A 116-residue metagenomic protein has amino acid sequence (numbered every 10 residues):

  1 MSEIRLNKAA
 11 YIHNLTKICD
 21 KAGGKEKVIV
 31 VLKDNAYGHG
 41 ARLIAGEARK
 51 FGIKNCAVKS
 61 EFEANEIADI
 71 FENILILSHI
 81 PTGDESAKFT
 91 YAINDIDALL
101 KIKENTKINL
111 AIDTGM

Functional and structural regions predicted by a protein language model:
M1-K21: Positively charged, low-complexity intrinsically disordered leader regions
S2-R5, E26-M116: Active-site-proximal beta-alpha core segment in soluble small-molecule metabolic enzymes
